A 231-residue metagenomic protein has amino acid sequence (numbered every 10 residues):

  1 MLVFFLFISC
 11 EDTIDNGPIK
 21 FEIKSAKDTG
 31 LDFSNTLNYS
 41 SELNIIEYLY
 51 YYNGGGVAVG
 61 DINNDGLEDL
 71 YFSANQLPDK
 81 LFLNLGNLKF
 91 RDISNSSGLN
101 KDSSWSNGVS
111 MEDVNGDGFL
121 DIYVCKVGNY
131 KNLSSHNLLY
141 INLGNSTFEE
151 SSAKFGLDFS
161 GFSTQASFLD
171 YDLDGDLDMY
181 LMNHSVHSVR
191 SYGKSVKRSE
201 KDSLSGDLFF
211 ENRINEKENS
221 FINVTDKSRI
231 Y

Functional and structural regions predicted by a protein language model:
M1-F7: Bacterial N-terminal signal peptides
C10-Y231: Beta-propeller-forming repeat regions
